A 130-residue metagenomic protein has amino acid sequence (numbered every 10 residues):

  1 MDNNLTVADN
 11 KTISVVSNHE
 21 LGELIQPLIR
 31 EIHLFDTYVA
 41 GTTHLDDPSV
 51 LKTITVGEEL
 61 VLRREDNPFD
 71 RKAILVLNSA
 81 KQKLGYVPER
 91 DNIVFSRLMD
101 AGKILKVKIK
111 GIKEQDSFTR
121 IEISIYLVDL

Functional and structural regions predicted by a protein language model:
M1-L130: Conserved active-site motif detector
